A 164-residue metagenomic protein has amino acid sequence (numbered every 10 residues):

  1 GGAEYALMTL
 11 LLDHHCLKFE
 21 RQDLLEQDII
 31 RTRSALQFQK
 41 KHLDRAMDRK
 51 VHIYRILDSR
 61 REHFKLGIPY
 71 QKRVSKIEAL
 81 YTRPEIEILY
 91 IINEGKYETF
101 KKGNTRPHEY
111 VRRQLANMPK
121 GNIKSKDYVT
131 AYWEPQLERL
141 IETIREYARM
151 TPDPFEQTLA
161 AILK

Functional and structural regions predicted by a protein language model:
Y5-L25, F38-K164: C-terminal accessory helical subdomains adjacent to catalytic cores in phosphodiester- and nucleotide-handling enzymes
I30-K40: N-terminal beta-loop-helix "entrance" segment that forms/cooperates in small-molecule cofactor or anionic ligand
